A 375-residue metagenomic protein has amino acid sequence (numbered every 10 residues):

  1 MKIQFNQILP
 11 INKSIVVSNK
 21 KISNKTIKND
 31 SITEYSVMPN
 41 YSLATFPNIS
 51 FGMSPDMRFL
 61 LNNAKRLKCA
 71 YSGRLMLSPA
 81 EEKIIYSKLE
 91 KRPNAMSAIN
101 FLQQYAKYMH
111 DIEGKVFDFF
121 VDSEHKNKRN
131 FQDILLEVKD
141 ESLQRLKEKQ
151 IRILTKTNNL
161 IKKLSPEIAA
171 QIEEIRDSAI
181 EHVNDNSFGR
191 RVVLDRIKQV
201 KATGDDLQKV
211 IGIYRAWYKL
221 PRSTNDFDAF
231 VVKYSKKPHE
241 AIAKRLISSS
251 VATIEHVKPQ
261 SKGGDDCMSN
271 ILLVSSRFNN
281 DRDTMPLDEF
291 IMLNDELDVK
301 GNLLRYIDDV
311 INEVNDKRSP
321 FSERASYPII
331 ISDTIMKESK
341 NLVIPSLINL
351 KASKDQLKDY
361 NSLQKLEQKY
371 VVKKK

Functional and structural regions predicted by a protein language model:
M1-I27, I32-Y35, V372-K375: Non-Sec secretion/translocation targeting segments of pathogen effectors
T45-M57, I254-S261: Short Cys/His-rich Zn2+-coordinating modules
G52-K65, R245, G263-C267: Short, flexible, mixed-charge glycine/proline-rich loop motifs that serve as phosphate/nucleic-acid-contacting
C69-S72, S275: Short cysteine-rich clusters marking metal-coordination/redox-active sites
G73-R74, N279: Cys/His-coordinated zinc-binding microdomains
M76-E137, R191, R196, G212-I271 (+1 more regions): Histidine-centered nuclease catalytic patch
S165-P166, F188: N-proximal, low-complexity, solvent-exposed accessory regions that precede a main structured/catalytic
F230-P238, A243-I247, V251-A252, Q260-G263 (+2 more regions): A detector for short metal-coordination/catalytic motifs
